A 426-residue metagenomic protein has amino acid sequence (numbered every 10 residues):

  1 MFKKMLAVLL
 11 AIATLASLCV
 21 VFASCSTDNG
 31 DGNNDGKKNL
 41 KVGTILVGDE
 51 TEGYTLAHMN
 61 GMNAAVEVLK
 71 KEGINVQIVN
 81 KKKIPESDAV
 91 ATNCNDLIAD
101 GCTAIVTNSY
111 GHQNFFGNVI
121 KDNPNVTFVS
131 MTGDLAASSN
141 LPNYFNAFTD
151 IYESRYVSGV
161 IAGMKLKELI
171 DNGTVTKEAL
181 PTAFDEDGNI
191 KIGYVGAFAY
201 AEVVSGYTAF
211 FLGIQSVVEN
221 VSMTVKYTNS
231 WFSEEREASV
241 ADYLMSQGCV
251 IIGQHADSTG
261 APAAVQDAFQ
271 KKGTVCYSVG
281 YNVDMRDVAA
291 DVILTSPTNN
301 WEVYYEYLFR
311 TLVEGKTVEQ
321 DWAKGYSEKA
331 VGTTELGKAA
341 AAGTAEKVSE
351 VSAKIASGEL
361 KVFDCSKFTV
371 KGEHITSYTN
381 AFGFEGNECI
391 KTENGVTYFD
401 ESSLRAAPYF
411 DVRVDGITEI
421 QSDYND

Functional and structural regions predicted by a protein language model:
M1-L10: Bacterial N-terminal signal peptides that target proteins for export
L10-C19: Hydrophobic helical h-region of N-terminal Sec-dependent signal peptides in bacterial secretory/periplasmic proteins
V20-S24: C-terminal motif of bacterial Sec signal peptides marking the signal peptidase cleavage site
S26-D28: Bacterial signal peptide processing site
G32-D426: A residue-level marker of the well-folded mature domains of exported/periplasmic proteins
